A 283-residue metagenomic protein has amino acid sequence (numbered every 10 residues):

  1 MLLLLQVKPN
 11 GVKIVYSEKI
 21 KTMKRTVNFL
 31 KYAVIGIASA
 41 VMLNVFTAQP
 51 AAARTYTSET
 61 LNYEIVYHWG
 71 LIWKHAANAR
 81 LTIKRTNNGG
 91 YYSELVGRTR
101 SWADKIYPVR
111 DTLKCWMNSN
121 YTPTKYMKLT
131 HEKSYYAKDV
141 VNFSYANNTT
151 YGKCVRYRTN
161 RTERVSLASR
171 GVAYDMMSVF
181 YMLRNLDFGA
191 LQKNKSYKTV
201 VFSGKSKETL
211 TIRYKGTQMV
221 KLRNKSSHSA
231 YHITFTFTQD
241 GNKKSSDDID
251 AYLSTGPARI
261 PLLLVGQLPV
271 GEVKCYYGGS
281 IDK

Functional and structural regions predicted by a protein language model:
M1-T22: N-terminal amphipathic/basic-hydrophobic helices that include classical n-h-c signal peptides and signal-anchor
L2-L5, G36, L167: Short N-terminal alpha-helical targeting/association segments
V7-N10, I35, A48: Intrinsic disorder/low-complexity segments in short proteins, especially the signal peptide and propeptide regions
Y16, F29-Y32, F46: Aromatic (phenylalanine/tyrosine) cluster motif
T22-I37: Bacterial N-terminal signal peptides that target proteins for export
A40-P50: C-terminal segment of classical bacterial N-terminal signal peptides
R54-N147, F188-K283: Acidic, serine/threonine-rich low-complexity disordered tracts
D139-L183: Hydrophobic, well-structured mid-protein blocks that either form specific transmembrane helices
